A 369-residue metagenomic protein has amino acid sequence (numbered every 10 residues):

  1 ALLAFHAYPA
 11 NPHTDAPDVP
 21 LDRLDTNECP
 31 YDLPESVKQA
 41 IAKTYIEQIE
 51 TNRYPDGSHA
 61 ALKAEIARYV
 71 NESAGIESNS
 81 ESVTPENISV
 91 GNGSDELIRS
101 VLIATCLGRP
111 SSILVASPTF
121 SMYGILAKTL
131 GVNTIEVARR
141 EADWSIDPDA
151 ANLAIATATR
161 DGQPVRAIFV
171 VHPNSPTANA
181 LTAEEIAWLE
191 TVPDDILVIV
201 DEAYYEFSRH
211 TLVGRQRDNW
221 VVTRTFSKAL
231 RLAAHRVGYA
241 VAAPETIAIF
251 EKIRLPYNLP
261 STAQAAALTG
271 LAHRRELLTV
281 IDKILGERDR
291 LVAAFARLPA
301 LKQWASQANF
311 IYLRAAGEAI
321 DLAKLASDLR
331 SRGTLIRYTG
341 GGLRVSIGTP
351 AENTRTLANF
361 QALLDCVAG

Functional and structural regions predicted by a protein language model:
A1-Y54, Q163-P164: N-terminal "arm"/small-domain region of PLP-dependent enzymes with the aminotransferase-like
R23-D25, F310-Y312, G342-S346: Short aromatic/hydrophobic contact patches that present stacked aromatics for nucleic-acid/ligand binding
L24, I168, D201-A203, T223 (+3 more regions): Structural scaffold positions in well-ordered secondary structure
L33-P34, N219-R297, K302-W304: PLP-dependent aminotransferase class I/II
I46-D195, I199, Y204-V221: Conserved core of the PLP fold type I
P85, W304-F310, Y338-G342: Short Gly/Ser/Thr- and Asp/Glu-enriched loop/turn motifs at secondary-structure junctions
E184, A323-G369: PLP-dependent enzyme catalytic core of the Aspartate aminotransferase-like
I284-L285, D289, F295-R332, I347-T349: Conserved PLP-binding catalytic core of the aspartate aminotransferase-like
